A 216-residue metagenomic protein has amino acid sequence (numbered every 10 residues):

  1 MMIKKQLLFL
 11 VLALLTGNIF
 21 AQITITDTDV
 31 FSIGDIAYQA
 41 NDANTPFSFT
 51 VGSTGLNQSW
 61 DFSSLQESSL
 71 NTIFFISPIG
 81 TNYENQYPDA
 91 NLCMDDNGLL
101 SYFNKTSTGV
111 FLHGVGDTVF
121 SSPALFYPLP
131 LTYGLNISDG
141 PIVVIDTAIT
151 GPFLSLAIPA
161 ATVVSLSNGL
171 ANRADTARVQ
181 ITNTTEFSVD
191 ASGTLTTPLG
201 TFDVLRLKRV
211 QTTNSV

Functional and structural regions predicted by a protein language model:
M1-T24: Bacterial Sec-dependent N-terminal signal peptides
Q22-V216: Conserved functional acidic sites
